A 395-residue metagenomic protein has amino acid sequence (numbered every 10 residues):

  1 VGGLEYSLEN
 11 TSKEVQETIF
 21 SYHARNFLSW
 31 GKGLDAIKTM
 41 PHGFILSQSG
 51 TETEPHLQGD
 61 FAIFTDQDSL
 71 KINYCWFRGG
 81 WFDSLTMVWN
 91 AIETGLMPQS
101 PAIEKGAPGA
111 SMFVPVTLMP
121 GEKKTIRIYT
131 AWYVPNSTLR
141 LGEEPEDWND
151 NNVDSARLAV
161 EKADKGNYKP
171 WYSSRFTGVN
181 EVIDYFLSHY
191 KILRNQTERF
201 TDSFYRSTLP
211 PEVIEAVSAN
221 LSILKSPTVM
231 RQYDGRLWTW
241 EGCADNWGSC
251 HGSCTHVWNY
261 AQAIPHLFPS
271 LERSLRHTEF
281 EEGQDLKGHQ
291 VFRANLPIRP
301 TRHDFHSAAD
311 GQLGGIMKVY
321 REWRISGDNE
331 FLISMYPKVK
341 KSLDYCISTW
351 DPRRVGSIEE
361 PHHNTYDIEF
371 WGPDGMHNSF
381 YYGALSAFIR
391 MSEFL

Functional and structural regions predicted by a protein language model:
V1, T117-M119: Short, solvent-exposed beta-strand/turn "edge" segments of beta-rich domains on protein surfaces
V1-G2, K13, I37, E54-H56 (+11 more regions): Active-site-proximal structural scaffolding
V1-N90, M112, S137-L139, E143-S207: Polysaccharide-binding surfaces and accessory modules of carbohydrate-active proteins
T11, E17, E322-I333, A387-L395: Inter-helical turn/loop segments and adjacent helix faces that build the functional surface of alpha-helical bundle
T11-K13, S21-F27, S49-T51, D68 (+6 more regions): An acidic- and aromatic-residue-enriched active-site/binding cleft used to recognize and process polar
E93-G109, P115, E122, I126-R127 (+4 more regions): Substrate-binding groove/exosite segments of carbohydrate-active enzymes
I358-F394: Hydrophobic, small-residue-rich alpha-helical packing segments that form membrane-like cores
